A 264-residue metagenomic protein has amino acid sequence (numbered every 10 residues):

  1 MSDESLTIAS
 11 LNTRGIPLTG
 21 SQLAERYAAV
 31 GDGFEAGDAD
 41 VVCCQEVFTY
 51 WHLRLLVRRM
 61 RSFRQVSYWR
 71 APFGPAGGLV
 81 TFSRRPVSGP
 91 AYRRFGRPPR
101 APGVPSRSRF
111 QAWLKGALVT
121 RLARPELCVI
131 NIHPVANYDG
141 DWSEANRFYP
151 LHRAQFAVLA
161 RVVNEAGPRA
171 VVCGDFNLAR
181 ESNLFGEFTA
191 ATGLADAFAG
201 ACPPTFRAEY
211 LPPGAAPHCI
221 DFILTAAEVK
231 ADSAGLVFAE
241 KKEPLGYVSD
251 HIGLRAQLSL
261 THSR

Functional and structural regions predicted by a protein language model:
M1-R59, F73-A76, T261-R264: N-terminal, active-site-proximal structural segment of metallo-dependent hydrolase catalytic domains
S5-P17, A91-R93, E126-D139, H251: Active-site-proximal beta-strand elements of phosphoester/diester hydrolases
A9-Y27, P99-F110, V135-L151: Acidic/histidine-rich helix-loop elements that form or flank divalent-metal/phosphate-binding sites at the catalytic
G15-L18, F48-R54, G74, N137-G140 (+3 more regions): Active-site environment of divalent metal-dependent phosphoester hydrolases
V41-P134, S233-F238: Structured beta-strand-rich core segments of catalytic domains in phosphoester-bond hydrolases
G116-I130, N146-C173: His/acidic metal-ligating clusters that form di-metal
P134-L159, R180-T189: Active-site-proximal segments of metal-dependent phosphoesterases and phosphodiesterases across multiple
V163-A170, L178-R264: Metal-dependent phosphoester-hydrolase catalytic domains
